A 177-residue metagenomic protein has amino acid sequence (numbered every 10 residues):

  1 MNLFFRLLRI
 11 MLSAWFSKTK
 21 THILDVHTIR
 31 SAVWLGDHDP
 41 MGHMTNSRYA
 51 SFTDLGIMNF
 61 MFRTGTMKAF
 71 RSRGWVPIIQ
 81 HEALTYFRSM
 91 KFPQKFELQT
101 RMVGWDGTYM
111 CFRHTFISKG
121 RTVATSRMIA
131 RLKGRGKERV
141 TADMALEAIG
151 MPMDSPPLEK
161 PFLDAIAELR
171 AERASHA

Functional and structural regions predicted by a protein language model:
M1-S17, I23, M90-E97, R101-A177: HotDog/MaoC-like acyl-thioester-processing domains
F16, Q80-Y86: Short structured motifs
L24-W34: Short amphipathic
R48-V76: Active-site helix/loop of acyl-thioester processing domains in fatty-acid/polyketide metabolism, spanning hotdog-fold
I78-I79, M90: Low-complexity, acidic Ser/Thr/Pro/Gly-rich terminal tails and inter-domain linkers that flank the onset of structured
